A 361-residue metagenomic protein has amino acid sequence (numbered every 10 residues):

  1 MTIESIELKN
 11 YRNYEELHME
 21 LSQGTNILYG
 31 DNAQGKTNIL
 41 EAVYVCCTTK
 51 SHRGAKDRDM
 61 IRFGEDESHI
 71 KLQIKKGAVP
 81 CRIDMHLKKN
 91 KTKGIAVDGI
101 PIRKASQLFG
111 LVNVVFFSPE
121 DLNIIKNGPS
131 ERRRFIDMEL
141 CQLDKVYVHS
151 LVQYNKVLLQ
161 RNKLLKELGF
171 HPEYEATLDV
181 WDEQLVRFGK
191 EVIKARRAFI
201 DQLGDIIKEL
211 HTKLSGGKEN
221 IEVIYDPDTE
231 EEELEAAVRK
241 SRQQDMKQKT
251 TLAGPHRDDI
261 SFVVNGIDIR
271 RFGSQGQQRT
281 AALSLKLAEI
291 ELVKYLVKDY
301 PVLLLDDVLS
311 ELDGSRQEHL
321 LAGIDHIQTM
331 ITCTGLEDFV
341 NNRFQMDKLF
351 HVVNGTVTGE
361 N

Functional and structural regions predicted by a protein language model:
M1-D31, P172-V302, E311, S315 (+4 more regions): Conserved NTPase motor "head" modules and their coupling/switch loops across ABC/AAA+ ATPases, GTPases, and GHKL ATPases
G35-K36: Conserved lysine of the Walker
Y44: Helix-to-loop junction immediately C-terminal to a conserved catalytic motif
C47-I125, P129-E131, L140-L143, Y147 (+2 more regions): Nucleotide-state sensing region of NTPase/ATPase domains
L72, Q328-G335: Structural recognition of the conserved hydrophobic beta-strand(s) that form the central parallel beta-sheet of P-loop
S106-V114, S118-E183, R187, G359-E360: A conserved P-loop NTPase coupling/switch region
D306-V308: Walker B catalytic acidic pair
